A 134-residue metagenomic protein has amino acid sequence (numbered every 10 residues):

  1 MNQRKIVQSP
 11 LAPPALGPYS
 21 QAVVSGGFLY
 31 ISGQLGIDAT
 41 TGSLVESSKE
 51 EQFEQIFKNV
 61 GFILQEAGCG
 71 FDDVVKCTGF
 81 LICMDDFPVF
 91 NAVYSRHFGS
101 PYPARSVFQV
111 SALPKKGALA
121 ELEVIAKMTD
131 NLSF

Functional and structural regions predicted by a protein language model:
M1-K58, F62-V75, L81-F134: N-terminal presequence-like segments and the immediate start of the first folded domain
